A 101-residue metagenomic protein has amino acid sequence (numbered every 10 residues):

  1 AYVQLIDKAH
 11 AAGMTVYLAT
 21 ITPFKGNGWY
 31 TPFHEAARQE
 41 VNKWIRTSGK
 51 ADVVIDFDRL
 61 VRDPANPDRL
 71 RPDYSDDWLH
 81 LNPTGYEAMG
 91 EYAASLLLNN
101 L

Functional and structural regions predicted by a protein language model:
A1-Y2, R38: Charged helix-capping and loop-helix junction motifs
Y2-H10: Surface-exposed amphipathic alpha-helices with a cationic face
I21-L101: Catalytic His-Asp segment of secreted/periplasmic serine-dependent ester chemistry enzymes
